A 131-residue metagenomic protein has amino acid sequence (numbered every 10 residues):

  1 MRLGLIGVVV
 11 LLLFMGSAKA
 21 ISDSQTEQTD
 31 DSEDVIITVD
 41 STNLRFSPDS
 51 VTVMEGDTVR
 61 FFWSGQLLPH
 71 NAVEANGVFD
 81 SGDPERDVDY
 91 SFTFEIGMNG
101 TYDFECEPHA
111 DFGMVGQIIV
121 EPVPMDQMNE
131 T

Functional and structural regions predicted by a protein language model:
M1-Q25, M128-T131: Secretory targeting signatures
I21-T131: Extracytoplasmic copper-binding redox domains, predominantly the cupredoxin/blue-copper superfamily
